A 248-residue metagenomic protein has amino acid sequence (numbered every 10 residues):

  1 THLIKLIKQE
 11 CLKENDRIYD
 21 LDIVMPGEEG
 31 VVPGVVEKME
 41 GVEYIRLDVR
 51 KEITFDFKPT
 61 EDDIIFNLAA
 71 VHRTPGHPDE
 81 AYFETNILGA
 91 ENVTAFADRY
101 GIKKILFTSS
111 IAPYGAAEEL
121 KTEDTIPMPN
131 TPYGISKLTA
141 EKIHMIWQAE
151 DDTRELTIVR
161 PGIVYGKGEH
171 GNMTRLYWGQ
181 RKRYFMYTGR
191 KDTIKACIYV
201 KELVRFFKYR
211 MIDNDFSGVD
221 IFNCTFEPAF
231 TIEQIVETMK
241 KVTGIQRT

Functional and structural regions predicted by a protein language model:
T1-I64: N-terminal Rossmann/SDR dinucleotide-binding element
L21, I65-A69, I105-I111, V159-P161: SDR active-site strand-loop-helix element
L47-T85, F96-R99, Y114: NAD(P)H-binding glycine-rich loop region in Rossmannoid oxidoreductase-like domains and their noncatalytic homologs
A81-N92, P127, I135-L138, I198: Glycine-rich NAD(P)-binding loop of the Rossmann-fold in SDR/ketoreductase-type enzymes
N92-P132, D152, T157: Conserved Rossmann-fold NAD(P)-dependent oxidoreductase catalytic core, especially the SDR/UDP-sugar
K142-K167: Conserved beta-loop-beta element that borders a ligand/cofactor-binding pocket
E169-R175, G189-I212, V219-D220, Q234: Substrate-positioning beta->alpha
R210-T248: Mid/C-terminal beta-alpha module of Rossmann-like enzyme folds, strongest in SDR-family dehydrogenases/epimerases
